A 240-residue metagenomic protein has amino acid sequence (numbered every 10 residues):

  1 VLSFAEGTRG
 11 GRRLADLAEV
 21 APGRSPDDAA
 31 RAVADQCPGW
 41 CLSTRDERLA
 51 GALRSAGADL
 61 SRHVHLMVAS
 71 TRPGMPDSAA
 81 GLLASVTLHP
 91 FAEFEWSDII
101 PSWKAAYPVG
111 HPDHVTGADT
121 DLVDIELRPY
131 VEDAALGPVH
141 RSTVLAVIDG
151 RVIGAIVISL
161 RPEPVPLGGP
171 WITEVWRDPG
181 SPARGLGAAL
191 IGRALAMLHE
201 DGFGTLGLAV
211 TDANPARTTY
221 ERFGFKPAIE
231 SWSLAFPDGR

Functional and structural regions predicted by a protein language model:
V1-C37, I148, I153-T173: Conserved donor-binding loop and adjoining core beta-sheet/short helix segment in diverse acyl/aminoacyl transferases
E19-V86, P90-A92, L234: Acyl-donor-binding surface of acyltransferase catalytic domains
P22-D35, E174-R177, A183-E200, R217 (+1 more regions): Conserved acetyl-CoA-binding loop-helix of GNAT-fold acetyltransferases
A29, D46-H63, A188, E200 (+1 more regions): Conserved active-site alpha-helix within GNAT-family acetyltransferase domains
P38-W40, G204, K226: Short acidic/polar active-site loop segments enriched in Thr and Asp
W40-A50, P179, G207-T218, S233-G239: Conserved beta-strand-loop-alpha-helix junction that forms the acyl-donor binding cleft
V86-W103, Y107-P112: A short beta-loop-alpha structural element at the N-terminal edge of CoA-dependent acyl/N-acetyltransferase catalytic
T116-T143, V147-I148, V152: Active-site rim helix/loop that mediates acceptor-substrate recognition in acyltransferases
